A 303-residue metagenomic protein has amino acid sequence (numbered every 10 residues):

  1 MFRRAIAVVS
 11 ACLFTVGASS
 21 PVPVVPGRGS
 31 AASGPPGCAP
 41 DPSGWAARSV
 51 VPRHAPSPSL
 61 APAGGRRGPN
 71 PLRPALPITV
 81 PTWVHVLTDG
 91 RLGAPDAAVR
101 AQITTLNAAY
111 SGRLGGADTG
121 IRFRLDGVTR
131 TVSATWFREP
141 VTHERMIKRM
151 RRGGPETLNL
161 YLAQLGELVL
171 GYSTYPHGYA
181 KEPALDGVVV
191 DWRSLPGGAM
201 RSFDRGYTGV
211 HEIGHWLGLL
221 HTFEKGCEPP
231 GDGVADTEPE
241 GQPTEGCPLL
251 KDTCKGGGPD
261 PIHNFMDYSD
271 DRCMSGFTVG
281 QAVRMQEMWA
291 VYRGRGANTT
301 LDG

Functional and structural regions predicted by a protein language model:
M1-G27: Secretory targeting and sorting signals
V24-T157, L162-G166, A290-G303: Propeptide-to-catalytic entry region of secreted or membrane-anchored zinc metalloproteases
P81-V86, R122-L125, T157-L162, D186-W192 (+4 more regions): Structural recognition of the beta-strand scaffold that forms the well-ordered cores of secreted hydrolase catalytic
L87-D96, G198-F203, R272-C273: Second-shell loop/turn segments in exported
R100-I103, N107, G187, V210 (+3 more regions): Extracytoplasmic/secreted envelope proteins and their assembly/folding machinery, especially bacterial periplasmic
K148-H221: Active-site-proximal segment of zinc-dependent metalloprotease catalytic domains
S202-S275: The catalytic-center signature of Zn2+-dependent metalloproteases
G258-G303: Extracellular low-complexity, Gly/Ser/Thr-rich intrinsically disordered linkers and protease-sensitive activation/hinge
